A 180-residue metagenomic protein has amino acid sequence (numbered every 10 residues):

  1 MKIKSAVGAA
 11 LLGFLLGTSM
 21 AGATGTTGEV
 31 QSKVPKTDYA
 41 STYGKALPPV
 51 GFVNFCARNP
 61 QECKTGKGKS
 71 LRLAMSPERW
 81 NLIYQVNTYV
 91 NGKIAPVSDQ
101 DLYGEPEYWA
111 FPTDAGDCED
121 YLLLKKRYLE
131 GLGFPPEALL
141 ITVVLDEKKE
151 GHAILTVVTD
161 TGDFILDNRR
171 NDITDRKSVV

Functional and structural regions predicted by a protein language model:
M1-A9: Bacterial N-terminal signal peptides that target proteins for export
A9-T18: Bacterial N-terminal signal peptides
G22-V180: A structural boundary/capping signal
